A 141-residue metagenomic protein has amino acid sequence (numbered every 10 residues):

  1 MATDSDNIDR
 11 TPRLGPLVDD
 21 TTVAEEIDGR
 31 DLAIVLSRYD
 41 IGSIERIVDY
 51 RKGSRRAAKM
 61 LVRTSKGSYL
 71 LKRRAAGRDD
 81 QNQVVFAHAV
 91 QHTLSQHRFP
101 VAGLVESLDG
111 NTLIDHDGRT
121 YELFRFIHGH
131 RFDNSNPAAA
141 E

Functional and structural regions predicted by a protein language model:
A2-R46: Juxta-kinase regulatory segment immediately upstream of eukaryotic protein kinase catalytic domains
L17-E25, V48-R51, R73, G77-D80: Short, N-terminal intrinsically disordered low-complexity segments that are rich in Pro/Gly and polar/charged residues
A24-I27, I34-G42, M60, R74 (+2 more regions): Broad hydrophobic/π-residue packing in well-ordered secondary structure
I27, R51-S54, H116: Short secondary-structure boundary/capping elements
Y39-T64: ATP-binding glycine-rich phosphate-binding loop
S65-E141: ATP-binding pocket architecture of kinase catalytic cores
